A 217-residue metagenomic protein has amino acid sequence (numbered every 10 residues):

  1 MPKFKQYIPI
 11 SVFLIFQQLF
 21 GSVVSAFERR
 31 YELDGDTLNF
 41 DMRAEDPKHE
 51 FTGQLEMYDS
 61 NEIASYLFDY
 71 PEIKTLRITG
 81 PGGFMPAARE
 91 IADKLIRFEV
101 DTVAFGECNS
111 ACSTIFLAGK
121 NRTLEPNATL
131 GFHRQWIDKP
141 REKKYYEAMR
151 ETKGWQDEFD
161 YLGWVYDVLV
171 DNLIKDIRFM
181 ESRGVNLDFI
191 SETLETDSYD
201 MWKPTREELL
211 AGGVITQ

Functional and structural regions predicted by a protein language model:
M1-P2: N-terminal hydrophobic targeting signals that begin at the initiator methionine
K5-S25: Classical Sec-dependent N-terminal signal peptides that target proteins to the secretory pathway
L19-F20, L55-E56, L95, N109-A111 (+2 more regions): A short linear-motif detector with a strong N-terminal bias
A26-F27, G163: N-terminal capping/linker segments that flank leucine-rich repeat
R29-W136: Cleft-lining beta-strand/loop regions that shape enzyme active-site pockets
R141-Q217: Charged, glycine-interspersed solvent-exposed loop segments at helix/strand-loop junctions that cap or gate access
